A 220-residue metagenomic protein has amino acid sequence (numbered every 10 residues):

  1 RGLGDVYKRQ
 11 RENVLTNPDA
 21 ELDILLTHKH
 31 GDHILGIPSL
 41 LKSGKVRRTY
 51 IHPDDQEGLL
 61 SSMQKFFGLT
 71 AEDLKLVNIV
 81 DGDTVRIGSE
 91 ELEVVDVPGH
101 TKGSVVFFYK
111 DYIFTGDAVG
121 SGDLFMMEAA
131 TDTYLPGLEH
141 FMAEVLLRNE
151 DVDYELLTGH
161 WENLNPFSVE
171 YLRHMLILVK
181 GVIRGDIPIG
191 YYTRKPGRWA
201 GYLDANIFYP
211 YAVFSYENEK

Functional and structural regions predicted by a protein language model:
R1, R86-I87, F108: Generic beta-strand structural signal
R1, T16, Y171-H174, R198 (+1 more regions): Zn-dependent metallo-beta-lactamase
G2-Y7: Short, small-residue-biased leader/transition segments that mark boundaries at the very start of proteins
R9-E12, P136: Short, contiguous clusters of charged residues that form electrostatic/catalytic patches at enzyme active sites, used
R11-R86, G181-R184: Active-site HxH/HxHxD metal-binding segment of metal-dependent hydrolases
E91-P98, K102-I183: Metallo-beta-lactamase
L172, V179-Y192, W199-G201: Metal-dependent nuclease catalytic regions and adjoining charged, substrate-binding loops involved in nucleic-acid end
G190-K220: C-terminal regulatory/interaction regions
